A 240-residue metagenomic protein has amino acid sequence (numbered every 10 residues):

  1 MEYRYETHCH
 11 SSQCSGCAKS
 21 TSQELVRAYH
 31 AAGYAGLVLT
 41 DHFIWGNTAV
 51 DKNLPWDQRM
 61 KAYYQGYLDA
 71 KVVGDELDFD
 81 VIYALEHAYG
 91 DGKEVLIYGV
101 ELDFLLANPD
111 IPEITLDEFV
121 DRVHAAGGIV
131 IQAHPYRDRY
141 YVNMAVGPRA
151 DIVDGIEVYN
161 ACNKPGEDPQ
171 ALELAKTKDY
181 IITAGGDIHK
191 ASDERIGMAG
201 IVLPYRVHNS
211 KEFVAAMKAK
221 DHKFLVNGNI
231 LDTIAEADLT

Functional and structural regions predicted by a protein language model:
M1-S15, T21-R27, D91-F104, D121 (+1 more regions): Charged catalytic cores and adjacent phosphate/nucleic-acid-binding surfaces used for phosphate/nucleic-acid chemistry
E2, F43-E157, C162-N163, K218 (+1 more regions): Extended substrate/RNA-proximal surfaces in nucleic-acid metabolism proteins
T7, T40, L85, A133 (+1 more regions): Active-site flanking residues adjacent to catalytic metal/cofactor-binding acidic residues
S11-S12, A35-T40, I44-T48: Ser/Thr-glycine-rich phosphate-binding loops at phosphate-binding pockets of nucleotides, nucleotide cofactors
H30, D75, K176: Short polybasic/polar patches that bind polyanions
H30-G33, H124: Non-catalytic positions within long, well-ordered alpha-helices that form the structural scaffold/packing of enzyme
Y34, F79, K178-Y180: A short helix->loop->beta-strand "cap" motif at the edges of active sites that frequently abuts
